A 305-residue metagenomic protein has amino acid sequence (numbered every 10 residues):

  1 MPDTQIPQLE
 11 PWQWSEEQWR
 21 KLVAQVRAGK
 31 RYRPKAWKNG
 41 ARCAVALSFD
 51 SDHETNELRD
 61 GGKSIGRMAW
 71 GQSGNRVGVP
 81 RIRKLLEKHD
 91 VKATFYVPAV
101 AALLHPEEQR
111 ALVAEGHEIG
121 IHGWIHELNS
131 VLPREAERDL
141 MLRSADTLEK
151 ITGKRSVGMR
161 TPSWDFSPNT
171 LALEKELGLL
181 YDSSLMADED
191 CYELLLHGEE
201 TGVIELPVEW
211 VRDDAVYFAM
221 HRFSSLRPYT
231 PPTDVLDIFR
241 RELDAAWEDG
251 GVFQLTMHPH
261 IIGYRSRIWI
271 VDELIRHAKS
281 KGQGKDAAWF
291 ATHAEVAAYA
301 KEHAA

Functional and structural regions predicted by a protein language model:
D3-K38, D146-K150, K154-D249: Active-site-adjacent pocket scaffolds in enzyme catalytic domains
Q5-E118, D237, D244, W269 (+1 more regions): Active-site beta->alpha N-cap acidic-glycine motif
S48, G120, F290-H293: Generic enzyme active-site microenvironment
H53, I125, A187: Short, glycine/acidic-enriched loop or turn micro-motifs at the edges of active sites
R67-W70, G74, L132-L140, R227-D234 (+1 more regions): Alpha-helix N-cap and loop-to-helix initiation/capping positions
P80-R83, E87-P168, T201, P207-F223 (+1 more regions): Metal-dependent polysaccharide deacetylase catalytic core of the NodB/CE4 family, i.e., the active-site-bearing domain
H89, E115, L177, K281-K285: Helix C-cap/helix->beta junction micro-motif
Y181, T233-A305: C-terminal domain-boundary segment and adjacent tail
